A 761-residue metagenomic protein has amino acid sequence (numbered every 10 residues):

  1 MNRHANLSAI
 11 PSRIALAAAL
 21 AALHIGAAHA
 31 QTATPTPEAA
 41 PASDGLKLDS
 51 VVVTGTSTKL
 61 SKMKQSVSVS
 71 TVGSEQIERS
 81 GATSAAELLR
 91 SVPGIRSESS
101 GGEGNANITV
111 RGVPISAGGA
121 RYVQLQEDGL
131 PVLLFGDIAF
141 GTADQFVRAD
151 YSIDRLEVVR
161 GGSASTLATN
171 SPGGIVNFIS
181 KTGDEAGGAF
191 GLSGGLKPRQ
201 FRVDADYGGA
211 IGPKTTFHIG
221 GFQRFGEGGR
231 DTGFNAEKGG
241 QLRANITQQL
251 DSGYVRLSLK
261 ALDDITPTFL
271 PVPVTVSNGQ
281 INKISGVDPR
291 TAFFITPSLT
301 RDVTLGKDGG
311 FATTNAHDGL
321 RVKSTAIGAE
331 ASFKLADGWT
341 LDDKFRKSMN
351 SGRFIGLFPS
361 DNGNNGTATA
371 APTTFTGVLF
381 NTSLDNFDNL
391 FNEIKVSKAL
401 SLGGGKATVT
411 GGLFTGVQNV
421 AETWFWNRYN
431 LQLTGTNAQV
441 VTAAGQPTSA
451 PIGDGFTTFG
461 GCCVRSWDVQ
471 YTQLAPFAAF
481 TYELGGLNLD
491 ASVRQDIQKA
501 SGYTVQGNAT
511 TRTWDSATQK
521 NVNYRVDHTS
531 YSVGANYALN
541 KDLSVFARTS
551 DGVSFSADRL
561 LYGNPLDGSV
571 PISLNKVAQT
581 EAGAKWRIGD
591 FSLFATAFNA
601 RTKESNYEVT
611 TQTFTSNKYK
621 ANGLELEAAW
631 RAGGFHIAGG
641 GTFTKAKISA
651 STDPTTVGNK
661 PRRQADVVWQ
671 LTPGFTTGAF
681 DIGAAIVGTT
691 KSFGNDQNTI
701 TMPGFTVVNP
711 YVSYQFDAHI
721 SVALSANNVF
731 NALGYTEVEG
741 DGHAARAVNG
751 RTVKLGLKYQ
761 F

Functional and structural regions predicted by a protein language model:
M1-A82, A86-S91, I327, Y619 (+3 more regions): N-terminal Sec signal peptide and the immediately downstream disordered periplasmic leader that contains the TonB box
T32-A33, G486, D590-K603, E608 (+4 more regions): Gram-negative outer-membrane beta-barrel transporters
P37, T54, S61, A86-P131: Extracytoplasmic beta-strand/coil segments of soluble accessory domains associated with Gram-negative outer-membrane
P131-R160: Short acidic/polar hinge/loop motifs at secondary-structure boundaries that mediate gating or recognition
I175-A210, G220-T232, A685: Short strand-turn segments of transmembrane beta-barrel domains in outer membranes, especially the first one or two
A186, K214-F217, S252-L257, W339-L341 (+8 more regions): Repeated loop/turn-to-beta-strand initiation elements of outer-membrane beta-barrel proteins
T247-Q249, Y254-A326, R353-D385, T436-V464 (+2 more regions): Acidic/polar loop-and-plug regions of large Gram-negative outer-membrane beta-barrel proteins
F387, K406-Q418, T423, L431 (+7 more regions): Structural signature of Gram-negative outer-membrane beta-barrels, strongest in the C-terminal barrel of TonB-dependent
